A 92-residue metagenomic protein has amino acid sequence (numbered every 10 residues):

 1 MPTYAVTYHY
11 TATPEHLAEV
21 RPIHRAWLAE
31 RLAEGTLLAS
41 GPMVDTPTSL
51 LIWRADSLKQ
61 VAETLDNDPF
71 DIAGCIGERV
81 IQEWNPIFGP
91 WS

Functional and structural regions predicted by a protein language model:
M1-S92: Conserved, structured core segments of small domains
